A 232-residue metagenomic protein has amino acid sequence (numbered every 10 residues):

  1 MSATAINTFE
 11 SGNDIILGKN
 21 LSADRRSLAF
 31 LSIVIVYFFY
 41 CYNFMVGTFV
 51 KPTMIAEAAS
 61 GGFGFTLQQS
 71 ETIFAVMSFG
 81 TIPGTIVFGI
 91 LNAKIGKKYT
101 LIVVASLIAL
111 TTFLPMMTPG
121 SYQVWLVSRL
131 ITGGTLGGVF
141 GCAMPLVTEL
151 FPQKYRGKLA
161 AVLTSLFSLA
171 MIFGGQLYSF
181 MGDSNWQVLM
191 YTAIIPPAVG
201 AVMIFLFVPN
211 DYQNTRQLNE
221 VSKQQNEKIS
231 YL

Functional and structural regions predicted by a protein language model:
L28-L67: Extracytoplasmic
M45, M77-I86, M171-I172: Residue-level signature of mid-helix packing/kink "hotspots" within the transmembrane helices of 12-pass Major
G84-K97: Helix-to-loop junctions at the C-terminal end of transmembrane segments in multipass secondary transporters
S106-G120: C-terminal ends and interior cores of transmembrane alpha-helices in multi-pass membrane transporters/permeases
S121-R129: Short hydrophobic/alpha-helical segments at membrane-entry points of transmembrane helices in Major Facilitator
S128-S165: Cytoplasmic helix-loop-helix junction between adjacent transmembrane helices in 12-TM secondary transporters
L163-F207: Helix-loop-helix hairpin linking two adjacent transmembrane segments in secondary transporters
